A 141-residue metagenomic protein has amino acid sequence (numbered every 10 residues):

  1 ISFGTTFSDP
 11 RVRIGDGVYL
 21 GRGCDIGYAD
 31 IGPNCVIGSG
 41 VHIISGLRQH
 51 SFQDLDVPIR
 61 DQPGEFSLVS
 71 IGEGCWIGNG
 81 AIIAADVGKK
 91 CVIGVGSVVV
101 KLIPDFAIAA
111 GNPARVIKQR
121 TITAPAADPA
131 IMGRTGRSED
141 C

Functional and structural regions predicted by a protein language model:
S2-V87, N112-P113, Q119-T121, A126: Flexible, glycine/small-residue-enriched loop-and-beta-strand segment within the central core of proteins
D86-A110, A127: C-terminal/domain-terminus segments
G111, D128-I131, T135-G136: C-terminal membrane module of polytopic membrane proteins
